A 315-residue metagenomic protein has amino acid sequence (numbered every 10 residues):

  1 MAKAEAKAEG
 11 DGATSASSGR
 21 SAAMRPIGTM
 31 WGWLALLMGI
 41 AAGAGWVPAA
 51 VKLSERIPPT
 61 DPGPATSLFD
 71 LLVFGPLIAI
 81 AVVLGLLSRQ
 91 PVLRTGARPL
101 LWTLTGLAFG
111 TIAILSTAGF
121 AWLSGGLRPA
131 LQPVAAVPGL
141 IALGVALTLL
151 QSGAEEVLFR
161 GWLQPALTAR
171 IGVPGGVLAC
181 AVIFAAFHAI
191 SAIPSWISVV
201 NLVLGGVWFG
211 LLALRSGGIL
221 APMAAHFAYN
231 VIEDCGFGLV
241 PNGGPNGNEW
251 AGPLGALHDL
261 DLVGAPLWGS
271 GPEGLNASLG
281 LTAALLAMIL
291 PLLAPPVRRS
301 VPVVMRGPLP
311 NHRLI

Functional and structural regions predicted by a protein language model:
M1-R94, E233-I315: N-terminal, membrane-interfacial amphipathic/helix-forming hydrophobic leader that caps and precedes the first
S17-R20, A50-L68, R89-V157, Q164-R170 (+2 more regions): Juxtamembrane helix-loop-helix connectors linking adjacent transmembrane helices in multi-pass membrane enzymes
G28-L36, A65-L77, R98, W102 (+8 more regions): Residue-level signature of transmembrane alpha-helical entry/exit and packing/kink sites in multi-pass membrane
P138-L314: Transmembrane helix-loop-helix hairpins at the membrane interface of multi-pass integral membrane proteins
